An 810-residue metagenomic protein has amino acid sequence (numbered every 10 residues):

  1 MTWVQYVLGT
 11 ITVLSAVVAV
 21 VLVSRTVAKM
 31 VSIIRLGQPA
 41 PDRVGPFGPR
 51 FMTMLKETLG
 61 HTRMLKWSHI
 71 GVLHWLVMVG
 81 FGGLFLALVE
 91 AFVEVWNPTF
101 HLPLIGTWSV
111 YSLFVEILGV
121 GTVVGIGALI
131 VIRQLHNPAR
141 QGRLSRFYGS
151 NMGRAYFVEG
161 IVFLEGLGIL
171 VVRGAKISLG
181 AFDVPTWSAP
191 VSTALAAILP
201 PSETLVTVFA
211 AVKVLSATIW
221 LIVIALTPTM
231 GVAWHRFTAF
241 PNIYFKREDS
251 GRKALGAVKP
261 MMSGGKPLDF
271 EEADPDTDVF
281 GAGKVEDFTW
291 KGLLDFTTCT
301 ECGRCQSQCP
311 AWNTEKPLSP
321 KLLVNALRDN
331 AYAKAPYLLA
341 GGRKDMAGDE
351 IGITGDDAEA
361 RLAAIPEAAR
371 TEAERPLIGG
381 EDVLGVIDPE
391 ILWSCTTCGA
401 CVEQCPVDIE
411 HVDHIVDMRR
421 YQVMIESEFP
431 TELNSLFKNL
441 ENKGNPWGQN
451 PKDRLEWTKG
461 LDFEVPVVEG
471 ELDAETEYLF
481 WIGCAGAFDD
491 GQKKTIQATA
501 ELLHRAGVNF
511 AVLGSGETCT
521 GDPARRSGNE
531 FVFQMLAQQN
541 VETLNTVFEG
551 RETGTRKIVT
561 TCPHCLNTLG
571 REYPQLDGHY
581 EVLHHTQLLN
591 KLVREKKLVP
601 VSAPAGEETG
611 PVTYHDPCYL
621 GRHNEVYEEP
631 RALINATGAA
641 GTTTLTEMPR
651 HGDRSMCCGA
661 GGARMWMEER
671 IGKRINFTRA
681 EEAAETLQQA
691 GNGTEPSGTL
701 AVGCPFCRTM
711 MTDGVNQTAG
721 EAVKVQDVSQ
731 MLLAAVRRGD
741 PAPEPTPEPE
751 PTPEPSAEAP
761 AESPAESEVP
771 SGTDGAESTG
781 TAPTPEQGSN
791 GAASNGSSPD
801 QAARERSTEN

Functional and structural regions predicted by a protein language model:
M1-A282, K321, N325, N330: Membrane-embedded alpha-helical bundles of multi-pass integral membrane proteins
T2-L135, D287-F296, L318-L322, A331-T568 (+3 more regions): Iron-sulfur-cluster electron-transfer modules
R133-H136, R173, M230, A239-K246 (+12 more regions): Short, well-ordered loop/turn and helix-capping segments at boundaries between secondary-structure elements and domains
G168, A194-L205, L255-F270, T277-D278 (+1 more regions): Iron-sulfur cluster-binding electron-transfer modules in prokaryotic oxidoreductases
E271-G283, D287-L293, S307-N313, A331: Polar-ligand-bearing catalytic/cofactor-coordination segments of membrane-embedded or membrane-tethered inner-membrane
C299-C305, C309, C401, C405: The canonical Cys-X-X-Cys-His
E315-A333, A340-D345, P630-T637, H651-R654: Active/binding-pocket-proximal capping segment
